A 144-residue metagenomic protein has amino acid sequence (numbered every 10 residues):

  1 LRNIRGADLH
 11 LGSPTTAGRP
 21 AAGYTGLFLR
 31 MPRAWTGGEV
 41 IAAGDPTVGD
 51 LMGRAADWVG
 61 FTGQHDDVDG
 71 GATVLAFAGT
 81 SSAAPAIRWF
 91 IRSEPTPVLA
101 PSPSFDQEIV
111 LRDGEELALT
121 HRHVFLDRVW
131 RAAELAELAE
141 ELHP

Functional and structural regions predicted by a protein language model:
N3-R5: Asparagine-centered strand-capping/turn motif at beta-strand->loop junctions
D8-A83: Active-site/ligand-binding surface loops and adjacent short beta/alpha elements that line catalytic pockets across
L75-P144: Beta-strand-rich recognition/accessory modules
